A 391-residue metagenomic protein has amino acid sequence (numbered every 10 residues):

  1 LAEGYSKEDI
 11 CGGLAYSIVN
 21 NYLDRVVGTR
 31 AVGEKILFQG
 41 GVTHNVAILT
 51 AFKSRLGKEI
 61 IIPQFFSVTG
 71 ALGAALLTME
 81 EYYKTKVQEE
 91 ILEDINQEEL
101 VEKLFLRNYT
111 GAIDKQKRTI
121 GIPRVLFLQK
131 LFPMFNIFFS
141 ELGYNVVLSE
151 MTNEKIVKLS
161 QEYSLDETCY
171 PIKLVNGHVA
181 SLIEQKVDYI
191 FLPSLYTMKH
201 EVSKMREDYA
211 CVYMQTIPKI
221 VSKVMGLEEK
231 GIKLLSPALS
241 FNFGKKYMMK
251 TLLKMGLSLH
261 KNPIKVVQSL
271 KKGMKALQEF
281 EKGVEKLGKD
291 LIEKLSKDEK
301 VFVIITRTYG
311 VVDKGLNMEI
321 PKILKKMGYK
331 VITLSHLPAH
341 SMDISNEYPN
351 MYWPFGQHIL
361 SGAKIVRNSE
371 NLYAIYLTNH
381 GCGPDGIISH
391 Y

Functional and structural regions predicted by a protein language model:
L1-L23: Adenine-nucleotide phosphate-binding core of ATP-dependent small-molecule kinases
G13-A15, L37-V42, I61-A71, E150 (+2 more regions): Active-site nucleophile and cofactor-binding loops and adjacent substrate-binding regions of central metabolic enzymes
S17, G28-R55, F66-S67, F127: Glycine-rich phosphate-binding loops at beta-strand->alpha-helix junctions
V26, A47, R55-L56, T69-K86: Hydrophobic/aromatic-enriched cytosolic interaction surfaces used to assemble or bind macromolecules
V32, G57-K58, L227-K230: Short, well-ordered coil loops that connect the C-terminus of an alpha-helix to the N-terminus of a beta-strand
N45-A47, G70, G383-I387: Short active-site-adjacent structural elements
K53-L72, G143-K155, L334: Conserved phosphate-binding/catalytic loops in two-lobed NTP-binding clefts
L77-Y391: An N-terminal assembly and electron-transfer interface module characteristic of large anaerobic redox and radical
